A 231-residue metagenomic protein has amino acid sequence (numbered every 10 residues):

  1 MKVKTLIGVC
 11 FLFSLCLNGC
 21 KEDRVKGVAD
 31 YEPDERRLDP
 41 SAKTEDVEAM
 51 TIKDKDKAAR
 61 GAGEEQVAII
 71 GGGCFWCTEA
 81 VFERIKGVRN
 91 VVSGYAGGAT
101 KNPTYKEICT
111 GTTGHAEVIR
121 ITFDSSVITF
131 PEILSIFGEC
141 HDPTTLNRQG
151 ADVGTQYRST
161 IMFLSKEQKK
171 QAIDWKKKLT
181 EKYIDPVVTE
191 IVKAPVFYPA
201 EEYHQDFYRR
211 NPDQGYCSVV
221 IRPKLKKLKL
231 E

Functional and structural regions predicted by a protein language model:
M1-K26: Bacterial Sec-dependent N-terminal signal peptides
L17-E231: Flexible coil/turn and secondary-structure edge motifs
